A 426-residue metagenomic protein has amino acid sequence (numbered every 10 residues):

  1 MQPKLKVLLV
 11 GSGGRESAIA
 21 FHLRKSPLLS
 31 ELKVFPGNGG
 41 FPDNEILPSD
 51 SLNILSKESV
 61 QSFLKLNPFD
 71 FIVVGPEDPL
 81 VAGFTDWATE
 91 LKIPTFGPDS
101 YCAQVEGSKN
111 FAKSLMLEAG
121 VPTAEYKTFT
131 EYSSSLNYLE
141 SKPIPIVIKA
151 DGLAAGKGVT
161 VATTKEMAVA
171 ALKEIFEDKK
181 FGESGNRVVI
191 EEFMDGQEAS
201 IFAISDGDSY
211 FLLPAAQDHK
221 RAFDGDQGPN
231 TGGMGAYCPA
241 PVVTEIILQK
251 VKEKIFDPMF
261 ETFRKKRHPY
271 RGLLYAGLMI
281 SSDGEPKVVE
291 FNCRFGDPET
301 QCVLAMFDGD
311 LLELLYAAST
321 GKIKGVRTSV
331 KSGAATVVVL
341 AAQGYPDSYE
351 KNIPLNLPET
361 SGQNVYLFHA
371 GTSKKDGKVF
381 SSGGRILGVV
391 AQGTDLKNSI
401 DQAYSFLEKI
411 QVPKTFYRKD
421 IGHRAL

Functional and structural regions predicted by a protein language model:
M1-Q2, K25-P27, F96, E118-G120 (+12 more regions): Solvent-exposed alpha-helices and their adjacent loops that cap or buttress functional pockets in soluble metabolic
M1-S100: ATP-binding N-terminal substructure of ATP-dependent carboxylate-amine bond-forming enzymes
D43-E45, Q104-N110, F223-D224: Short, charged, surface-exposed secondary-structure boundary motifs
F96-G158: A conserved helix-loop-beta module that forms one wall/lid of the active-site cleft in ATP-utilizing catalytic domains
V159-T300: Internal nucleotide-binding/catalytic subdomain
K252-L274, N292-N364, K375: Active-site "cap" helix and flanking loop/linker of ATP-utilizing ligase/carboxylase catalytic domains
T372-D376, F380-L426: Generic C-terminus detector
